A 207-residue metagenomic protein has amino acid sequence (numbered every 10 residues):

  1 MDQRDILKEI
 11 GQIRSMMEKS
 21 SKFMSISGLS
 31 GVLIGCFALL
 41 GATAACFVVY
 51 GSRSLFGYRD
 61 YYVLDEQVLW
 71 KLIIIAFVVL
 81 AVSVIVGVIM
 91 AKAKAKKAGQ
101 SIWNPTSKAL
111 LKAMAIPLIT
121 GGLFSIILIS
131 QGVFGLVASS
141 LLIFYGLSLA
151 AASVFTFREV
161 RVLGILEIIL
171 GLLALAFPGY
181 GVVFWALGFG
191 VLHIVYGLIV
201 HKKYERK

Functional and structural regions predicted by a protein language model:
M1-L29: N-terminal juxtamembrane cytosolic/stromal segments of multi-pass membrane proteins
S15-M16, S25-G28, V32-T43, F47 (+1 more regions): Membrane-interface module
K22-P117: Selected alpha-helical membrane-embedding segments in polytopic membrane proteins
A38-A45, L80-G87, L118-S125, Y145 (+4 more regions): Helical transmembrane-bundle signal
C46-G57, K92-G99, I129-V133, V154-R158 (+2 more regions): Transmembrane helix-loop junctions in multipass membrane proteins, especially transporters and channels
G99-V160: Membrane-proximal helix-loop-helix units in multi-pass membrane proteins
Y145-K207: Terminal transmembrane helical module of multi-pass membrane proteins
